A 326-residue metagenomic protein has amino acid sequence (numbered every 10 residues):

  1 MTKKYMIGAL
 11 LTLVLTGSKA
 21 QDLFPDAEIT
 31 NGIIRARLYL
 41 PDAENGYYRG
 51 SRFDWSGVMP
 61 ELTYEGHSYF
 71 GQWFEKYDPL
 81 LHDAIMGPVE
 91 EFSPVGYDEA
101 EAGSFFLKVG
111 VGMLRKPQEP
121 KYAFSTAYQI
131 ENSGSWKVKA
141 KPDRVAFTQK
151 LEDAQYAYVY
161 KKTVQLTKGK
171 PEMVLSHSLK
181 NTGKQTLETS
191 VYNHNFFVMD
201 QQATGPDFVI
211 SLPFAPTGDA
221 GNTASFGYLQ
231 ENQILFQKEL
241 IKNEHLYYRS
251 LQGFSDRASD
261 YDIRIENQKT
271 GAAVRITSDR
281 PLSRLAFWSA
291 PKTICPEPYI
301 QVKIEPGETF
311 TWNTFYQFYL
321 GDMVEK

Functional and structural regions predicted by a protein language model:
M1-I7: Bacterial N-terminal signal peptides that target proteins for export
I7-G8, L166: General helical structural elements
A9-K19: Hydrophobic h-region of N-terminal signal peptides that target proteins for export in Gram-negative bacteria
Q21-V174, T182-E188, H194-K326: Surface-exposed acidic/polar loop and edge beta-strand patches at domain peripheries
